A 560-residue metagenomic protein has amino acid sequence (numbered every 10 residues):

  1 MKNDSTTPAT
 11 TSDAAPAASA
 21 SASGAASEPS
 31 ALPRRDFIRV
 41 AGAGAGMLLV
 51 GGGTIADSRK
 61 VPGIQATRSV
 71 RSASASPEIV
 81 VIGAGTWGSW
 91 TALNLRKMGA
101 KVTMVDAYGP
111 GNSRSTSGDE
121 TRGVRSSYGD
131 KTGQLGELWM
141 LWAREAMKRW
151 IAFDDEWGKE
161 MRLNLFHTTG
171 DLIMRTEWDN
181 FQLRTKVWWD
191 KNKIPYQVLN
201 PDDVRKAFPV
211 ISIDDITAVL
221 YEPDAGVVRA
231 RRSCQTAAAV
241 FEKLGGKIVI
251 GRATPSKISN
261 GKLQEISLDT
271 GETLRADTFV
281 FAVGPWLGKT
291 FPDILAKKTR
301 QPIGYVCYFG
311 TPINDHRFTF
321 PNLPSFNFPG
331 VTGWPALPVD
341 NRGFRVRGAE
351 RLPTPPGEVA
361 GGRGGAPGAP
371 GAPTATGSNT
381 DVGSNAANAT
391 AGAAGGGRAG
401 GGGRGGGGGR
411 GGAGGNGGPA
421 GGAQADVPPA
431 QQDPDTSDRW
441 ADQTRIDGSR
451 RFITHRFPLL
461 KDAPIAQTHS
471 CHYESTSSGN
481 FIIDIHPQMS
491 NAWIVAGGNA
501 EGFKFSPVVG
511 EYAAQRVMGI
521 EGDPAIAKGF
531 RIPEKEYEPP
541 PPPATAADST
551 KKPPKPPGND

Functional and structural regions predicted by a protein language model:
P16-A45: N-terminal secretory signal peptides and thylakoid transit peptides that target proteins across membranes
P29-S30, M174-L244, V249-I250, P255-K262: Flavin (FAD/FMN) cofactor-binding and adjacent substrate-gating region of FAD-dependent oxidoreductase domains
A75-P77, D269-T278: Core beta-strand elements of the Rossmann-like FAD/NAD(P) dinucleotide-binding domain in flavoenzyme oxidoreductases
I79-T103: N-terminal Rossmann-like FAD-binding beta1-loop-alpha1 element of flavoenzymes
L93-K97, R162-H167, T278, P285-G392 (+1 more regions): Active-site substrate-recognition segment that forms the wall of the catalytic cavity or substrate channel
K97-T116: Glycine-rich FAD pyrophosphate-binding loop
T121-A207: Dinucleotide-binding Rossmann-like beta1-alpha1 core, especially the glycine-rich loop that anchors the ADP
D202-K206, V227, P302, W440-K504 (+1 more regions): Flavin (FAD/FMN) cofactor-binding core of flavoprotein oxidoreductases
